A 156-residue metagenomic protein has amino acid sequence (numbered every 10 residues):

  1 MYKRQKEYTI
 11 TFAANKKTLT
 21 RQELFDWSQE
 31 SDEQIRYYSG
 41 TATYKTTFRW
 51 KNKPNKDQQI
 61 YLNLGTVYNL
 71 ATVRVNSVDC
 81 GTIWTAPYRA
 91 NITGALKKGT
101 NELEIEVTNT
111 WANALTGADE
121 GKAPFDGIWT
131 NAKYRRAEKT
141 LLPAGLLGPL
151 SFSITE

Functional and structural regions predicted by a protein language model:
K3-A42, L96-E156: An acidic-aromatic loop/edge-strand motif
Y38-K51, Y88-A90: Short beta-strands within extracellular/lumenal beta-sheet-rich domains
G40-Y44, K56, V67, W84-A86: Residues that act as N-cap/strand-start positions at coil-to-secondary-structure junctions
F48, P54-N76, L103-V107: Aromatic-lined ligand-binding clefts that engage carbohydrates, nucleic acids, or primary amines
W50-N52, G94, I154: Short, low-complexity Ser/Thr-rich regulatory SLiMs
T72-V75, I92, A114-T116: A short, polar/proline- and glycine-enriched secondary-structure boundary/capping micro-motif
C80-G81: Short hydrophobic beta-strand segments in globular cytosolic domains
W84-L96: A short, polar/charged loop-to-alpha-helix boundary motif
